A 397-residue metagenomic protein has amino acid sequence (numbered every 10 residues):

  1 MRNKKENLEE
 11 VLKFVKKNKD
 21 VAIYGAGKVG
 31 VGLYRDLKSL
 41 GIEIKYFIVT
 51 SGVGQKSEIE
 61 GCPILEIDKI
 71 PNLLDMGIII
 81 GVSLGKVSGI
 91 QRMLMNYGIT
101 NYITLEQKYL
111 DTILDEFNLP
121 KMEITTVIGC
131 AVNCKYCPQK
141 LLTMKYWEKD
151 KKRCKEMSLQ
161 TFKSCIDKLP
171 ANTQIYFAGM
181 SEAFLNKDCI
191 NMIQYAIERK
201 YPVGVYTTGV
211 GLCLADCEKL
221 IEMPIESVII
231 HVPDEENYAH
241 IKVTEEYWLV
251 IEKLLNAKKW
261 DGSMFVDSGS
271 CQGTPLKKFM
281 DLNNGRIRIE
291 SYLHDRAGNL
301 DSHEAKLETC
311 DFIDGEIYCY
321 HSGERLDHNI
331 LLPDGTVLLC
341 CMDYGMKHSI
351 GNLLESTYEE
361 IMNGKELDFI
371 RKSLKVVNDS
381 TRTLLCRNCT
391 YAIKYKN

Functional and structural regions predicted by a protein language model:
M1-L114: Hydrophobic, well-ordered beta-alpha structural blocks that scaffold small-molecule cofactor pockets
K38, I193-R199, E252-K259: Surface-exposed amphipathic alpha-helices with a cationic face
D111-S227, Y238-H240, K396: Conserved alpha-helical substructure of the radical SAM core
T126, G179-S181, V205-G209, I230-D234 (+2 more regions): A cross-domain feature marking catalytic cores of carbohydrate-active enzymes and several ubiquitous metabolic/repair
D216-N237, K278-D295: Structural recognition of alpha->loop->beta junctions
K253-I313, M342-K394: C-terminal accessory region of radical SAM enzymes
H321-R325: Short, small/polar residue-rich loop motifs at catalytic or cofactor-binding pockets
T336-V337: Hydrophobic "anchor" residues
